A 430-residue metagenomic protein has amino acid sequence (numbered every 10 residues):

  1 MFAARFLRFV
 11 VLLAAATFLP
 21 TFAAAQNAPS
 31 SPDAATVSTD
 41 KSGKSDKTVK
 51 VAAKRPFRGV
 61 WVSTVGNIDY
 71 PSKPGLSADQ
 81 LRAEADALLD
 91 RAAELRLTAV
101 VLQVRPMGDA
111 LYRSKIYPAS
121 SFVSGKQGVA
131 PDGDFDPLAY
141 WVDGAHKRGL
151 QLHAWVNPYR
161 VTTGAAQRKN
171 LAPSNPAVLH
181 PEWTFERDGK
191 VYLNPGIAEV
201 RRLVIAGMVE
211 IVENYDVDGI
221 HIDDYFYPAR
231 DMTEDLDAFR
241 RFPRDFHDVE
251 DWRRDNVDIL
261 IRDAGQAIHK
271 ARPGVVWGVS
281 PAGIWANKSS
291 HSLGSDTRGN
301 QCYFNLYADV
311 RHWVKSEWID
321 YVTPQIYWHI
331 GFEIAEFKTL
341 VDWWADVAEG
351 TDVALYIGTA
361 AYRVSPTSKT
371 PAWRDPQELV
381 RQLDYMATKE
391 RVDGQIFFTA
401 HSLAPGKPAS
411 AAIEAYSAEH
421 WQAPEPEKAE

Functional and structural regions predicted by a protein language model:
K54-G59, L97-D109, D136-F185, H221-D224 (+1 more regions): Glycine-rich, aromatic-flanked loop segments that form ligand/cofactor-binding clefts across common enzyme folds
R55, S63, N67-A83, D143 (+3 more regions): Active-site-adjacent "subsite" loops/lids of carbohydrate-active enzymes
N67-R82, A119-F135, R187-I205, D245-D258 (+3 more regions): The substrate-binding groove and active-site-proximal loops of carbohydrate-active enzymes, especially glycoside
A83-D109, N214-G219, I319, V392: Catalytic domains of carbohydrate-active enzymes, especially glycoside hydrolases
L95-D132: Aromatic-lined carbohydrate-binding/catalytic grooves of carbohydrate-active enzymes
A110-G125, R160-D188, D224-D245, K288-N300 (+1 more regions): Aromatic- and acidic-residue-enriched segments that line the glycan-binding/catalytic groove of carbohydrate-active
E199-G207, E213-D296, N300-Q325, G331-D352: Active-site neighborhood of glycoside hydrolase catalytic domains
Y307-E333, G350-A429: Substrate-binding cleft of secreted/luminal carbohydrate-active enzymes
